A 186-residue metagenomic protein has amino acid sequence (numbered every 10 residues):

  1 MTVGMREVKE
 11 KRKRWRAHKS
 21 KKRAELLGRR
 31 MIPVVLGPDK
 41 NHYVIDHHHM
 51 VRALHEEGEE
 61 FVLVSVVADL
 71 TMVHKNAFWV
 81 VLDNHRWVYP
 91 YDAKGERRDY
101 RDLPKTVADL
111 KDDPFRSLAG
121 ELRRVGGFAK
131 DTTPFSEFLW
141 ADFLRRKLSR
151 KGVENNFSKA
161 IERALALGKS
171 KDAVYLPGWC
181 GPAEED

Functional and structural regions predicted by a protein language model:
M1-E25, R29-L36, N41, H55-D186: Surface-exposed, charge/polar-rich loops and edge strands
Y43-D46: Short hydrophobic beta-strand that contains or immediately precedes a catalytic carboxylate
H48-M50, F61: Active-site-adjacent structural elements in enzyme catalytic domains
